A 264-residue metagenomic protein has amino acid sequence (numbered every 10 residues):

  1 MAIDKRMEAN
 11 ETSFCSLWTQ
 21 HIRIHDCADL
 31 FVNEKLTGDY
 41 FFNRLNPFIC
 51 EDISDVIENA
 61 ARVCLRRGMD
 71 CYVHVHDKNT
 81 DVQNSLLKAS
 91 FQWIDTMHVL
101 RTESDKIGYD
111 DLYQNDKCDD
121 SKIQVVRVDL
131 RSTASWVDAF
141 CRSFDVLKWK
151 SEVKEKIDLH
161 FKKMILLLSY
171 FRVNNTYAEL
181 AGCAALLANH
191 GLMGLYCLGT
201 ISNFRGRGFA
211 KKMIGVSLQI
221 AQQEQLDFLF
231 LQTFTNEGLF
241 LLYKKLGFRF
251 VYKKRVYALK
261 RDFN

Functional and structural regions predicted by a protein language model:
M1-E11, R44-C50, M97, L112-V153: Short amphipathic alpha-helix that is part of the acyltransferase structural core
M1-R67, N79, W149: N-terminal charged segments
L36-N43, A188-L195, R205: A conserved beta-turn-beta hairpin within the catalytic core of GNAT-like acetyltransferases that forms part
I49-R131, Y257-L259: Acyl-donor-binding surface of acyltransferase catalytic domains
I53-A60, C197-T200, G206-Q219, Q223 (+1 more regions): Conserved acetyl-CoA-binding loop-helix of GNAT-fold acetyltransferases
R67-H76, A221-Q232: Conserved GNAT acetyl-CoA-binding A-motif
T80-W93, K211, T235-K253: Conserved active-site alpha-helix within GNAT-family acetyltransferase domains
L147-I201: A conserved beta-strand-loop-helix scaffold within acyl/acetyltransferase catalytic domains
